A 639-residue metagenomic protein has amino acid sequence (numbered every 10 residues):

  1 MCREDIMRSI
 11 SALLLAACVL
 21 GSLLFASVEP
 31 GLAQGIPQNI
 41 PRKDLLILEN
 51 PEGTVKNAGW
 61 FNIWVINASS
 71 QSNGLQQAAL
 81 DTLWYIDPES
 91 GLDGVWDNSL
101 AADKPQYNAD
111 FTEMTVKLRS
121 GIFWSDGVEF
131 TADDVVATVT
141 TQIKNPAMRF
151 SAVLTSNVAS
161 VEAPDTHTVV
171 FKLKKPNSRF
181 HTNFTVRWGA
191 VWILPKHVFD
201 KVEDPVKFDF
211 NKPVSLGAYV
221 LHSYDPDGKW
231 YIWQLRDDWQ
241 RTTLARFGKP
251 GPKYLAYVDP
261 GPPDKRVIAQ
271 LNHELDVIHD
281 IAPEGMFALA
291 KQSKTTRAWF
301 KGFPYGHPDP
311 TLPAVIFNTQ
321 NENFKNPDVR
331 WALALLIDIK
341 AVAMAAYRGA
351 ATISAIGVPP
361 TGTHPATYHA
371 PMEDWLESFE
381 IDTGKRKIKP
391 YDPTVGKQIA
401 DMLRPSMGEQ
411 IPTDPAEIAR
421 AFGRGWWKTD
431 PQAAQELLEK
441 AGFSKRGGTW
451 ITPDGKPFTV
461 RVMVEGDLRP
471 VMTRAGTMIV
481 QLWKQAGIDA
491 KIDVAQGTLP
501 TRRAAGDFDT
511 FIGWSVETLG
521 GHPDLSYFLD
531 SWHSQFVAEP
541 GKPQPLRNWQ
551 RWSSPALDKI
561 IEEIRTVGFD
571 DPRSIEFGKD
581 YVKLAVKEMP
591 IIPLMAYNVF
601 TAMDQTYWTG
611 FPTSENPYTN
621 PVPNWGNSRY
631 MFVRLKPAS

Functional and structural regions predicted by a protein language model:
G31, P37-Q38, N50-N57, A68-S70 (+6 more regions): Detector for C-terminal structural segments
L46-A109, T140, V214: N-terminal lobe/hinge region of extracytoplasmic solute-binding protein
L80-G91, R187-Y254, D264-K265, N272 (+3 more regions): Gly/Pro-rich hinge or "lid" segments in bacterial periplasmic/extracellular proteins
N98-D103, S125, K172-L194, N211-K265 (+4 more regions): Aromatic-rich, solvent-exposed beta-strand/loop patch
D103-M148, P164, V170-K172, A269 (+1 more regions): Aromatic- and charge-enriched surface segment that lines or borders ligand/interaction sites
K117, S151-D200, A218-V220, D225 (+3 more regions): Surface-exposed binding/hinge segments that line and control ligand-binding clefts or catalytic entry sites
G127-E129, D264-L275, P327-D328, T477-A486 (+1 more regions): Short helices/loops that flank or line small-molecule/ion binding pockets
Q142, S160-V161, H222-Q234, V258-N321 (+4 more regions): Extracellular/periplasmic solute-recognition and catalytic clefts
